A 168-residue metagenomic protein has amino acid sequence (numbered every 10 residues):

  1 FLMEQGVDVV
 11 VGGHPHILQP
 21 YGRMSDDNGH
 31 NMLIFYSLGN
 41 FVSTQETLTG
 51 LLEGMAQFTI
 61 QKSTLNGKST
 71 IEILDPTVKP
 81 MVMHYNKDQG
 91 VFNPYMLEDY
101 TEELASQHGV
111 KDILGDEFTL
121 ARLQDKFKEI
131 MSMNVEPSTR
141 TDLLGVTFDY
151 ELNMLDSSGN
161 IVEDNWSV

Functional and structural regions predicted by a protein language model:
F1-A56: Conserved beta-sheet core of the metallophosphoesterase superfamily
T49-V168: A short C-terminal boundary segment appended to hydrolase-like catalytic domains
